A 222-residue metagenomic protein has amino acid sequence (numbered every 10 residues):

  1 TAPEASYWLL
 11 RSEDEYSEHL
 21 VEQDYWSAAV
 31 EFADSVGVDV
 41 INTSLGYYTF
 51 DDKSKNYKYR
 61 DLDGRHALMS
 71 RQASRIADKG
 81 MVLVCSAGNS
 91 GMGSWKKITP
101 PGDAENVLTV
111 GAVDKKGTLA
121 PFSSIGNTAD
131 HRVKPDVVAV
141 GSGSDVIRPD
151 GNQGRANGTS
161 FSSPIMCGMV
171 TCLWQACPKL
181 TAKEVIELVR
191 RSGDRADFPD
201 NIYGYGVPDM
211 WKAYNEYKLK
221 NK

Functional and structural regions predicted by a protein language model:
T1-E22, V36-D39, D52, D78-G80 (+4 more regions): Subtilisin-like serine protease catalytic core
E13-Y16, Y47-F50, N89-G93, D114-G117 (+3 more regions): Solvent-exposed loop/turn segments at secondary-structure junctions within structured extracellular/periplasmic domains
D24, A28-E31, S35, R71-R75 (+6 more regions): Solvent-exposed, polar/charged alpha-helical surfaces in well-ordered, non-transmembrane soluble domains, broadly
A33-D63, S86: Short acidic, glycine-rich surface-loop motifs adjacent to enzyme active sites
D39, T43, D136-G143, R191: Glycine-rich, acidic and aromatic/proline-enriched surface loops and short helix-turn segments that act as binding
V40, Q175-K222: C-terminal subdomain of the subtilisin-like protease fold in secreted/lumenal serine endopeptidases
D63-G80: Catalytic-core regions built around general acid/base machinery
T99-Q175, K179, K212-Y214: Extracellular S/T/G-rich loop segment that most often corresponds to the catalytic His/Ser-adjacent loop
